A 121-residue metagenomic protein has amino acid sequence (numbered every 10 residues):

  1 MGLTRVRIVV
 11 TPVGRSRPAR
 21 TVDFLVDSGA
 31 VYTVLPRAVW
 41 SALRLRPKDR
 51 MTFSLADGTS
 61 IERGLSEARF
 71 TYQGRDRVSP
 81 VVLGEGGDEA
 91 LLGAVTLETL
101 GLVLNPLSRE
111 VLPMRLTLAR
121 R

Functional and structural regions predicted by a protein language model:
M1-R121: Pepsin/retropepsin-fold aspartyl endopeptidases
